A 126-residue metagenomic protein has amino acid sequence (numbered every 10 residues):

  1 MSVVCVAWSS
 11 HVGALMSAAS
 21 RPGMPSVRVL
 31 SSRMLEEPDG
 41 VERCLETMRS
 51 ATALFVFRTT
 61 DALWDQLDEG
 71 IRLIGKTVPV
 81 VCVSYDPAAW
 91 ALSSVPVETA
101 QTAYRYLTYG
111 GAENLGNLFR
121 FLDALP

Functional and structural regions predicted by a protein language model:
M1-P126: An N-terminal assembly and electron-transfer interface module characteristic of large anaerobic redox and radical
